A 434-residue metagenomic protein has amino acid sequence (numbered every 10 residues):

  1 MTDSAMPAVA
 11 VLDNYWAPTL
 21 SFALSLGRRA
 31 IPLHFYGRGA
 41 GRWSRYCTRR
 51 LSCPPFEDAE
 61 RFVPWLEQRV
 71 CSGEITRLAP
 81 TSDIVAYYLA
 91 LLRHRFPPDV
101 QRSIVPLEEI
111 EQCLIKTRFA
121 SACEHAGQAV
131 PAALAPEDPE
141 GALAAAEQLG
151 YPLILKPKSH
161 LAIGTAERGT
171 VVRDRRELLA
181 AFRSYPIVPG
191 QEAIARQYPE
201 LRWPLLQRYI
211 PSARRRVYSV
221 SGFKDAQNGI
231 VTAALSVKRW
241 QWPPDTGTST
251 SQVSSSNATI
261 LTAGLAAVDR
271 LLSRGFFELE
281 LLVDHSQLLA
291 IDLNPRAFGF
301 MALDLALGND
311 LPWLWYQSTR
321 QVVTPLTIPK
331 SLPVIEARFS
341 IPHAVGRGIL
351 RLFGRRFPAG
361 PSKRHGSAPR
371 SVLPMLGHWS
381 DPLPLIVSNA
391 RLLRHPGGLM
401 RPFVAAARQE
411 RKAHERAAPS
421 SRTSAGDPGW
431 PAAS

Functional and structural regions predicted by a protein language model:
M1-V105, E140-L143, I386-A406, E410 (+1 more regions): ATP-binding N-terminal substructure of ATP-dependent carboxylate-amine bond-forming enzymes
T48, R95-G169, Q191-A193: A conserved helix-loop-beta module that forms one wall/lid of the active-site cleft in ATP-utilizing catalytic domains
A129-P131, V171-P211: Conserved ATP-binding module of the ATP-grasp superfamily
P131-A133, L153-Y185, V217-S219, W240-Q252: Glycine-rich phosphate-binding loop of ATP-grasp-fold ATP-dependent ligases
L153, V231-T232, Q287-D292: Protein kinase-like catalytic core scaffold
R176, L201, R208-L272, N294-T319: ATP-dependent carboxylate/phosphate-activation module, predominantly the ATP-grasp catalytic core and closely related
Q207, R274-H285: A short glycine-rich, hydrophobically flanked beta-strand micro-motif that places a catalytic Asp/Glu for divalent metal
Q317-S434: Peripheral (often C-terminal) accessory segments that flank ATP-dependent C-N-forming ligase machineries
